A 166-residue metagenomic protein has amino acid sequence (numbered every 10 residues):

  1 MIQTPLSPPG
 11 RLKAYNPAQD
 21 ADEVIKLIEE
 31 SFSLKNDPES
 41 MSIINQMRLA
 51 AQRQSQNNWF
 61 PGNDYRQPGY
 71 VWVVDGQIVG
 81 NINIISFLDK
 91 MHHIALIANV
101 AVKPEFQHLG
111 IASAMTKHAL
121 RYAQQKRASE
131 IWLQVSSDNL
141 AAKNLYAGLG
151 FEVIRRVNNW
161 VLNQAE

Functional and structural regions predicted by a protein language model:
M1-D22, K26, E30, N163-E166: Conserved N-terminal entry element of GNAT/NAT acetyltransferase domains
S33-V79, N83: Active-site rim helix/loop that mediates acceptor-substrate recognition in acyltransferases
V71, I85, A98-Q107, S136: A short, internal acetyl-CoA/4′-phosphopantetheine-binding micro-motif in the GNAT/acyltransferase core
V79, A141, E152-I154: Short hydrophobic beta-strand segments in globular cytosolic domains
F87-I97, Q107, K126-R127: A conserved beta-turn-beta hairpin within the catalytic core of GNAT-like acetyltransferases that forms part
N99-V102, H108-R121, Q125, N144-G148: Conserved acetyl-CoA-binding loop-helix of GNAT-fold acetyltransferases
A123-Q134: Conserved GNAT acetyl-CoA-binding A-motif
W132-V135, A147, E152-A165: Conserved catalytic-core motifs of GNAT/GCN5-like acyltransferases
